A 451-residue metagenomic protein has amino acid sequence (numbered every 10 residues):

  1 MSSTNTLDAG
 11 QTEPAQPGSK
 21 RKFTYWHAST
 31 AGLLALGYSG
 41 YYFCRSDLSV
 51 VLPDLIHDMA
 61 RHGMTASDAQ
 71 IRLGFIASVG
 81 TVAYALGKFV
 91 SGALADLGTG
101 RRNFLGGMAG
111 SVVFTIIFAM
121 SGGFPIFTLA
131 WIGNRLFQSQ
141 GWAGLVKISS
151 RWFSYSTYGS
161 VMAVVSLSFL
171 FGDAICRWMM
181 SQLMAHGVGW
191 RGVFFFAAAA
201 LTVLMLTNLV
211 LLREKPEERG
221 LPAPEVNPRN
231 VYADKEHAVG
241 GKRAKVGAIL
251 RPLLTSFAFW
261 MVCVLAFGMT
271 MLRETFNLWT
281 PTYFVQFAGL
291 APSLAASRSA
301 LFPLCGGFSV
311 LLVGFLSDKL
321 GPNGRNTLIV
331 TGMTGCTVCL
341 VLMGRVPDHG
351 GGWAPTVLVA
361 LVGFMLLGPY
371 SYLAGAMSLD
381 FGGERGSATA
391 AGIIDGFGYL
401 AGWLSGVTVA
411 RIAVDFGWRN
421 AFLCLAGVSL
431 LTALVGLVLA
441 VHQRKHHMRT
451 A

Functional and structural regions predicted by a protein language model:
L48-V50, S256-L311, Y370, A374-G375 (+1 more regions): Extracytoplasmic gate region of multi-pass secondary transporters
S49-L86, S293: Extracellular/periplasmic helix-loop-helix junction of adjacent transmembrane segments in MFS-like secondary
L86-F124: Conserved MFS/SLC helix-loop-helix module at the cytosolic interface between two early adjacent transmembrane helices
L97-M108, D318-M333: Cytoplasmic membrane-interface "Motif A"-like loop-to-helix N-cap segments of 12-TM Major Facilitator Superfamily
A109-G122, T334-H349: C-terminal ends and interior cores of transmembrane alpha-helices in multi-pass membrane transporters/permeases
A130-F169: Cytoplasmic helix-loop-helix junction between adjacent transmembrane helices in 12-TM secondary transporters
G159-W178, M184-A185, G306, D395-S405: Glycine-rich segments within core transmembrane alpha-helices of 12-TM secondary carriers
V165-E217: Helix-loop-helix hairpin linking two adjacent transmembrane segments in secondary transporters
